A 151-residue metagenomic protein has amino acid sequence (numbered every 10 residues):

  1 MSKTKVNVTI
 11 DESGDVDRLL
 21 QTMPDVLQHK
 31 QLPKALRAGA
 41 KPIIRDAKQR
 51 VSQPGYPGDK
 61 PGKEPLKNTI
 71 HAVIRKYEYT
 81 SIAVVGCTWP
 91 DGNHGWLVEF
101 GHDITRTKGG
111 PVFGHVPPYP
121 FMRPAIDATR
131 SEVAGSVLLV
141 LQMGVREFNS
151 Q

Functional and structural regions predicted by a protein language model:
M1-V84, P90-D91, H102-Q151: Short, Lys/Arg-rich flexible segments
